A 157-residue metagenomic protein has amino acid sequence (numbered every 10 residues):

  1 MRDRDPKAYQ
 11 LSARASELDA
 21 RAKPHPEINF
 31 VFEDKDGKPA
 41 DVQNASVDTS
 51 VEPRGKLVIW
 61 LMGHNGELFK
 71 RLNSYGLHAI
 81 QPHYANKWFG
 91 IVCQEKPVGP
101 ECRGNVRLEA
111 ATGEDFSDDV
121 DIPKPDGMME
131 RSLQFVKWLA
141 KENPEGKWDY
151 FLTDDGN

Functional and structural regions predicted by a protein language model:
M1-K56: A domain-start/cap signature at the N-terminus of enzymes
E52-R54, D154-N157: Short, flexible coil/linker segments at domain boundaries that flank nucleotide/cofactor-interacting
P53-L57, Y75-H78: Loop/turn elements at helix/coil->beta-strand transitions in domains of secreted/extracellular proteins
R54-G63, K70: Short beta-strand element of the alpha/beta-hydrolase
G63-E67, N86-F89: Solvent-exposed loop/turn segments at secondary-structure junctions within structured extracellular/periplasmic domains
G76-Q94: Conserved alpha/beta-hydrolase
P100-G156: Alpha/beta-hydrolase active-site loop
